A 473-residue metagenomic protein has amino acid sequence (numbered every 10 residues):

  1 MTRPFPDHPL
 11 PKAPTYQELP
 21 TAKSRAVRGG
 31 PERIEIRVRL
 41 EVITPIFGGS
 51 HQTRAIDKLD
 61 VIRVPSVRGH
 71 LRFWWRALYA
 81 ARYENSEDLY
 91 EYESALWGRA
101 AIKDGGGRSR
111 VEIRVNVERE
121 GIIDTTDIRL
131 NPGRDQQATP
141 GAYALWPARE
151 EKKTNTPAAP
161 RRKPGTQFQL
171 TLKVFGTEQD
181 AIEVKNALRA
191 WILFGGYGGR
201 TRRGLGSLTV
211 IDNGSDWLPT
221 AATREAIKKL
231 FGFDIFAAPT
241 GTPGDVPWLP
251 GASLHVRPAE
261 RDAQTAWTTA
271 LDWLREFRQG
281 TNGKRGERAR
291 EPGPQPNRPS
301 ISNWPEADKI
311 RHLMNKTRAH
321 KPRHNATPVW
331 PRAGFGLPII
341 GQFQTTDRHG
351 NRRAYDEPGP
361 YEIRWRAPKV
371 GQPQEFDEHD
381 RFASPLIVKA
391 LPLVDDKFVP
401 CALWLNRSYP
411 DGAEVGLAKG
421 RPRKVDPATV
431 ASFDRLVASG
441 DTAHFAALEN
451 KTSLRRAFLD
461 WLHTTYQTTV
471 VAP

Functional and structural regions predicted by a protein language model:
M1-P473: Basic, Gly/Ser/Thr-rich N-terminal segments that form RNA-phosphate-binding interfaces in CRISPR RAMP
